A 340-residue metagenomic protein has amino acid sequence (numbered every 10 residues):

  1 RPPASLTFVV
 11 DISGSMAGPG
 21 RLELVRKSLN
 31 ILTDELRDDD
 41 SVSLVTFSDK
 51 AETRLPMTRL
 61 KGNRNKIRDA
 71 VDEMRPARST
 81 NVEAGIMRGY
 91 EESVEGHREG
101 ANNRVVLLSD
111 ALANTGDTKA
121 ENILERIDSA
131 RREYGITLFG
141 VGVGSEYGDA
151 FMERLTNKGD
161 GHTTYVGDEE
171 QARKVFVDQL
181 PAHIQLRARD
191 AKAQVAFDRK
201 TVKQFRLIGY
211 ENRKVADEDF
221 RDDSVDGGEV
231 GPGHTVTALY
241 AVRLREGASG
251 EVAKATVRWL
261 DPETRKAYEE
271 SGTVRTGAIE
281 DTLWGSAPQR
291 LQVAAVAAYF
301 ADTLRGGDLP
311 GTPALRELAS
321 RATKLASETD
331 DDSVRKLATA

Functional and structural regions predicted by a protein language model:
R1-A191, R245-S249, A340: Exposed acidic/Ser/Thr-rich ligand/metal-binding surfaces
L44, Q204-L207: Generic preference for hydrophobic
T46-S48, F197, W259-D261: Residue-level signal for short segments within beta-strands and strand-turn junctions of well-structured beta-sheet
V82, L108, F139-V141, R206 (+3 more regions): Generic detector of intrinsically disordered, low-complexity, polar/charged segments
K192-V195, R199-T201: Long, C-terminal catalytic modules of enzymes
V202, Y210-T237, V242-A340: Long, acidic serine/threonine- and proline-rich intrinsically disordered regions
